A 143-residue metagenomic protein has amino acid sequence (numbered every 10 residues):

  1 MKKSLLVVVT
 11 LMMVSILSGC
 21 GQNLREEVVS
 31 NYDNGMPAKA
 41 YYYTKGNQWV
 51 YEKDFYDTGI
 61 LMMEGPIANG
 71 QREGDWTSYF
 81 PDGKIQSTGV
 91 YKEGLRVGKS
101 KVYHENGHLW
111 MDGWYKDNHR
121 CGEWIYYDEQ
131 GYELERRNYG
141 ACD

Functional and structural regions predicted by a protein language model:
M1-S4: Positively charged n-region of N-terminal signal peptides that target proteins for export
L6-V8, K84: Compositionally biased, low-complexity segments enriched in small residues
V8-I16: Bacterial N-terminal signal peptides
C20-F80, K84-Y103, H108-K116, C121-Y126 (+1 more regions): Periodic aromatic/glycine/histidine/acidic cluster detector with a strong bias toward beta-strand repeat architectures
